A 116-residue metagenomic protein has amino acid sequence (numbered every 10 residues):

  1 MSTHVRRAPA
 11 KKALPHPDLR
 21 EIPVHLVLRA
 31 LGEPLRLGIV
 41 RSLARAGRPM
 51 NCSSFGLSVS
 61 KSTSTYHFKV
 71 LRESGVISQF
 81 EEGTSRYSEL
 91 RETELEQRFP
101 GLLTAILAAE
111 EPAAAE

Functional and structural regions predicted by a protein language model:
M1-L31, V76, E82, E116: N-terminal leader segment of winged-helix/HTH proteins
P23-V24, Y87-E116: Conserved segment of winged-helix/HTH DNA-binding domains
H25-S60, E82-E94: N-terminal helix-turn-helix DNA-binding core of bacterial DNA-binding proteins
E33, H67, P100: Conserved acidic functional residues
R48-P49, S64, T104: Secondary-structure boundary/capping residues
S53-I77: Canonical helix-turn-helix DNA-binding module
